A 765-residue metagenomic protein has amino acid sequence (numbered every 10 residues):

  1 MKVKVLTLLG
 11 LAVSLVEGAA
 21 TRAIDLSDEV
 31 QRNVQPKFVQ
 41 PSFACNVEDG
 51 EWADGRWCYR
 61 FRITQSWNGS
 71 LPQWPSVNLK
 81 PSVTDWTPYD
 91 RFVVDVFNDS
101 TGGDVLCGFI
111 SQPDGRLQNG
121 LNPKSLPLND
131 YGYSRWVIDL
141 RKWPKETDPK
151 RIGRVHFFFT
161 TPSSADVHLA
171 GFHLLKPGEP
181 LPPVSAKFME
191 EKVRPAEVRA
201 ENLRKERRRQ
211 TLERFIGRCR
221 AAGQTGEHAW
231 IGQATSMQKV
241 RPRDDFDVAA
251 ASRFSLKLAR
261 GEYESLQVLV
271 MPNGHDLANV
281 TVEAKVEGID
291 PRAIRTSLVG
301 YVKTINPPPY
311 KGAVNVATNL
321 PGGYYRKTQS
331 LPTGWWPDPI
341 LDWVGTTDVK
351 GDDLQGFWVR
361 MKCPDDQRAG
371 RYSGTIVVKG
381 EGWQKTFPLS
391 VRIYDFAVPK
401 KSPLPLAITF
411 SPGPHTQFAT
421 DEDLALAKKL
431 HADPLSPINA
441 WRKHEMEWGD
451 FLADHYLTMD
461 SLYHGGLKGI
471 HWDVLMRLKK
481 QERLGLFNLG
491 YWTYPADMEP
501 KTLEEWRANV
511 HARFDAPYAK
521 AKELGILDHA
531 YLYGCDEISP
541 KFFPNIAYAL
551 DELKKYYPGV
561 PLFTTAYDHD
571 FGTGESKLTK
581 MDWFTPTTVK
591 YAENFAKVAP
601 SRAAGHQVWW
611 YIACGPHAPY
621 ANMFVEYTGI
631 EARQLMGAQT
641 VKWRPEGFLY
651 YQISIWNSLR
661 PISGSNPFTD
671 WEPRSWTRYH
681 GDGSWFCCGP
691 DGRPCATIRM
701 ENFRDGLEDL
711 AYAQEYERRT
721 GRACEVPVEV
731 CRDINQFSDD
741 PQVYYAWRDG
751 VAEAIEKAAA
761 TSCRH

Functional and structural regions predicted by a protein language model:
K2-L6, A19-A196: Beta-rich carbohydrate-recognition modules and glycan-binding surfaces
L9-A19: Hydrophobic h-region of N-terminal signal peptides that target proteins for export in Gram-negative bacteria
W86-R91, A251-G274, G356: Contiguous beta-strand segments within globular domains
R204, L462, D473, Y494-E499 (+5 more regions): Catalytic domains of carbohydrate-active enzymes that cleave complex glycans
E206-A250, G274-V359, Q367: Surface-exposed binding patches on compact interaction domains or structured appendages
M271, N306, A317, T328-D348 (+7 more regions): Aromatic-lined carbohydrate-binding surfaces of glycoside hydrolases
A603-Q634: Active-site clefts of carbohydrate-active enzymes
T628-W676: Substrate-binding cleft of secreted/luminal carbohydrate-active enzymes
